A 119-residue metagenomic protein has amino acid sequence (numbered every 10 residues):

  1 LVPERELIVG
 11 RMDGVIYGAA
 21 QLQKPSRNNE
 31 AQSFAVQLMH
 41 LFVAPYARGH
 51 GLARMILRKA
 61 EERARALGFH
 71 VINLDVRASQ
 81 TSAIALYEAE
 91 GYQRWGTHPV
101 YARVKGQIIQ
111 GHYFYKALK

Functional and structural regions predicted by a protein language model:
L1-Y46, L57-K59, R63, V100 (+1 more regions): Acetyl-CoA-dependent GNAT
G14, G18, G51-A53, G91: Conserved phosphate-binding and hydrolysis motifs of nucleotide-dependent enzymes
Q32, H50-G51, I108: Non-catalytic, surface-exposed connector residues within folded enzymatic/regulatory domains
A44-Y46, H50, A78-S79: Active-site acidic-Proline motif in GNAT/NAT acetyltransferases
G49, E62-A66, Q93: Conserved amphipathic alpha-helical interaction elements at protein-protein interfaces in regulatory, energy-coupling
L57, A64-D75: Conserved GNAT acetyl-CoA-binding A-motif
H70-N73, R77-I84, A89-Q93, V100-K119: C-terminal "cap" of GNAT-fold acetyltransferases
